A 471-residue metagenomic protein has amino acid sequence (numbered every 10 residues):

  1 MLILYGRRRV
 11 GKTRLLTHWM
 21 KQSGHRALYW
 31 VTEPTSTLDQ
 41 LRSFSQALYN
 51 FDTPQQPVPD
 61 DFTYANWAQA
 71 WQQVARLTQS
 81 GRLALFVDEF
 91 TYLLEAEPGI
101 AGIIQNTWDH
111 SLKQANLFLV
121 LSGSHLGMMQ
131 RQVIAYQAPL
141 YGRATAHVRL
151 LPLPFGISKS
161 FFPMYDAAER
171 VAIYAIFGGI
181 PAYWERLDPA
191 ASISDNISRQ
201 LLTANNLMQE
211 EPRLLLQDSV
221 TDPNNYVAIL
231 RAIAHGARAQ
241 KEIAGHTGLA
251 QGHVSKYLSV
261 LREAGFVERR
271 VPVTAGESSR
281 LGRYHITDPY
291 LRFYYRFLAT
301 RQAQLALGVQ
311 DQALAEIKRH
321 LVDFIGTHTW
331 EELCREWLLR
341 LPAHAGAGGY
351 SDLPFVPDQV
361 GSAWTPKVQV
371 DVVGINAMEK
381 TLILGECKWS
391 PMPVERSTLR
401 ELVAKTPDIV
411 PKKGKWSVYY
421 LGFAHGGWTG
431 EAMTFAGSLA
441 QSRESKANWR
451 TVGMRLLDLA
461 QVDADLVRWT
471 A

Functional and structural regions predicted by a protein language model:
M1-E316: Phosphate-binding site recognition
R9, G282-A471: A cross-kingdom feature that marks ATP-driven nucleic-acid transaction machinery
